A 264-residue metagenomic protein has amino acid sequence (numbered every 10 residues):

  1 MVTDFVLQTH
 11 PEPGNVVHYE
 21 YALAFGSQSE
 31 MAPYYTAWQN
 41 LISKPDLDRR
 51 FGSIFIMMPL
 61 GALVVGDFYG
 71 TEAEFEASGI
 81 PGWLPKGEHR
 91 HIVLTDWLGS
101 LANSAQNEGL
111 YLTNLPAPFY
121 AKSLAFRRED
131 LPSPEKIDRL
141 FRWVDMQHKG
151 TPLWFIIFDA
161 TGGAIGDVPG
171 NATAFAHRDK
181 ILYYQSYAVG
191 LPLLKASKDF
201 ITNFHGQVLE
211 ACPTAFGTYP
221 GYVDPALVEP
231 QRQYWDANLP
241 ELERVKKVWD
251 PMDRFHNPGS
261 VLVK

Functional and structural regions predicted by a protein language model:
M1-K264: Soluble FAD-dependent oxygen oxidases
